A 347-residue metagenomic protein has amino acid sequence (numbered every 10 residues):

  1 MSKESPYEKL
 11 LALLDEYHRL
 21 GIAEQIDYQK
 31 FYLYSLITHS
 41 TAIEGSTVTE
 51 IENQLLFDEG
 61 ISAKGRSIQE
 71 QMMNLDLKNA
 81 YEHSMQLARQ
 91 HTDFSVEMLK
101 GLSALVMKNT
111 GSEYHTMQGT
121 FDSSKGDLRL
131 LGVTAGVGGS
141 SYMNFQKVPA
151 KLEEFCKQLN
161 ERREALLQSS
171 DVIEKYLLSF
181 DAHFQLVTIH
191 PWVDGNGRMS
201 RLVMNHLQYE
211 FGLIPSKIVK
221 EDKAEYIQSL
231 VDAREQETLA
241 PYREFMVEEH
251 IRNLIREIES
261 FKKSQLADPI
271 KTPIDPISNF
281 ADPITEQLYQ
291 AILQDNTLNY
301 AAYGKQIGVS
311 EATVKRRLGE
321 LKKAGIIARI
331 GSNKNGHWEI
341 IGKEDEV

Functional and structural regions predicted by a protein language model:
M1-D194, R198-V347: FIC/Doc superfamily catalytic core
